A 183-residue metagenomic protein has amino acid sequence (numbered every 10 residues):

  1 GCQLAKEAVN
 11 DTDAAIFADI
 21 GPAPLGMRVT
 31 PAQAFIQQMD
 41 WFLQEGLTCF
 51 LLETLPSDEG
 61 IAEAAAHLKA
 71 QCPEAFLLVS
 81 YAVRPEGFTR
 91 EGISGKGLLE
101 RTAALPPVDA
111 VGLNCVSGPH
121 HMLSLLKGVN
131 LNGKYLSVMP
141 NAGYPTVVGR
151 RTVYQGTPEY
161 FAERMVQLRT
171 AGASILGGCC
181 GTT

Functional and structural regions predicted by a protein language model:
G1-T183: Domain-level signal for soluble alpha/beta catalytic cores
